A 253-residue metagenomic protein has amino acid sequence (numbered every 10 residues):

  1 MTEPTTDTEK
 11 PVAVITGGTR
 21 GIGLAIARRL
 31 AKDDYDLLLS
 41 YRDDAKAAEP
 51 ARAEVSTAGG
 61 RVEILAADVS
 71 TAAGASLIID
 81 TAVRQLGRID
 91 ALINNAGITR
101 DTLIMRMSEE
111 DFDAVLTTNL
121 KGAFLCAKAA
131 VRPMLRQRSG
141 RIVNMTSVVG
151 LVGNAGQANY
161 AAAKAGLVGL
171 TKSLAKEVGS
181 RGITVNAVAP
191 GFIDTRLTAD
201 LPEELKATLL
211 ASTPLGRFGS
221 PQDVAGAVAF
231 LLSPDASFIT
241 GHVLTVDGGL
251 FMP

Functional and structural regions predicted by a protein language model:
T19-R20: Conserved glycine-rich cofactor-binding loop
D33-P50: Conserved glycine-rich Rossmann-like NAD(P)H-binding loop of the short-chain dehydrogenase/reductase
L103-I104, D111-L116, T198, L209: Substrate-binding pocket helix/loop in short-chain dehydrogenase/reductase
A127, A163, T171: Active-site helix of classical SDR
R132, K176-S180, S237: Alpha-helical segment proximal to the catalytic Tyr-Lys
S147: Residue(s) in the substrate-gating loop at a strand-loop-helix junction that position the organic substrate next
G179, T184, I239-G241, D247: Short, small/polar-rich loop/turn modules that mediate ligand/substrate recognition or access, typified
